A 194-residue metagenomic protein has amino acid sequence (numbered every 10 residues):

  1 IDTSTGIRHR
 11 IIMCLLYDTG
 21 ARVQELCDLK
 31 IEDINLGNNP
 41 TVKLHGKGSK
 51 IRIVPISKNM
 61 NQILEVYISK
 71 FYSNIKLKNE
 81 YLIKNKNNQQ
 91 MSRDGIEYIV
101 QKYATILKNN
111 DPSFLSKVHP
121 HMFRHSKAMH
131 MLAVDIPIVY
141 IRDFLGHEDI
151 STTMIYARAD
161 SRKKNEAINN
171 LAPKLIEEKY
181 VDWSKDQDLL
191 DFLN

Functional and structural regions predicted by a protein language model:
I1-N194: Conserved catalytic core of the tyrosine transesterase superfamily
